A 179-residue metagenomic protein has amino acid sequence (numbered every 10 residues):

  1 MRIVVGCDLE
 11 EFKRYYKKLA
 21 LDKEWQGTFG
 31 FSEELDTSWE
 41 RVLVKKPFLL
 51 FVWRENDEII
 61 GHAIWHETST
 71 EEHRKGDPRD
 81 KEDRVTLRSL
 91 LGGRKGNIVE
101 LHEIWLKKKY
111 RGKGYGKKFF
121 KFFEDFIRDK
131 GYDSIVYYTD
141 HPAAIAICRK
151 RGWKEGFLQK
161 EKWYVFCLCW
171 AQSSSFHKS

Functional and structural regions predicted by a protein language model:
M1-W39, K45-E71: Short amphipathic alpha-helix that is part of the acyltransferase structural core
I3-G6, L106, Y138-T139: Conserved residues at beta->alpha junctions
L19-A20, E103-K108: Short, histidine-centered active-site or binding-site loop motifs used for metal coordination, general acid-base
I59-E103, R111: Conserved acyl-donor/pantetheine-binding loop and adjacent beta-alpha core of acyl/acetyltransferases and related
I98-V99, F120, I127-D140: Conserved GNAT acetyl-CoA-binding A-motif
L106, G112-D125: Conserved acetyl-CoA-binding loop-helix of GNAT-fold acetyltransferases
K117, D129, D140-K160: Conserved active-site alpha-helix within GNAT-family acetyltransferase domains
H141-P142, K160-S179: C-terminal "cap" of GNAT-fold acetyltransferases
